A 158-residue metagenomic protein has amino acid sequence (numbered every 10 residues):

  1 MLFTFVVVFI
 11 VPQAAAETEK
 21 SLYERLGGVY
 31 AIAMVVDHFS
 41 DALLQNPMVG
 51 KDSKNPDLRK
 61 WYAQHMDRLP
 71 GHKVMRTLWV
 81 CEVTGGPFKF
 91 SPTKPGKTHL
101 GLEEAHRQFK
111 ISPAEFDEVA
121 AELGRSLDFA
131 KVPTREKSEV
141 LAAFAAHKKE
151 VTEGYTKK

Functional and structural regions predicted by a protein language model:
M1-I10: Bacterial N-terminal signal peptides
A14-K158: Core of compact, soluble alpha-helical bundle domains
